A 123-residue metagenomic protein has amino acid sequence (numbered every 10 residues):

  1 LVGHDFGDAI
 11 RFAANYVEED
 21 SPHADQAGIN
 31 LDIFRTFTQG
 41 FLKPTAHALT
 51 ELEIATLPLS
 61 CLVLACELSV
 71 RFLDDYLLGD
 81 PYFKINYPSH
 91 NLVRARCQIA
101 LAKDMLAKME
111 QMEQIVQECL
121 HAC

Functional and structural regions predicted by a protein language model:
G3-H47, V63-Y82: Active-site activation/catalytic loop segments of kinase-like enzymes and analogous catalytic loops in related
G28-R35, A55, S89, V93-R96 (+1 more regions): Generic alpha-helical secondary structure signal
N30, T50-E51, M109, E113: General structural signal for secondary-structure boundaries
L49-C61: All-alpha amphipathic helical-bundle segments outside canonical DNA-binding/catalytic cores that form hydrophobic
E67-C123: ATP/Mg2+ or Mg2+-diphosphate-binding catalytic cores that bind nucleotide phosphates or diphosphates via glycine-rich
